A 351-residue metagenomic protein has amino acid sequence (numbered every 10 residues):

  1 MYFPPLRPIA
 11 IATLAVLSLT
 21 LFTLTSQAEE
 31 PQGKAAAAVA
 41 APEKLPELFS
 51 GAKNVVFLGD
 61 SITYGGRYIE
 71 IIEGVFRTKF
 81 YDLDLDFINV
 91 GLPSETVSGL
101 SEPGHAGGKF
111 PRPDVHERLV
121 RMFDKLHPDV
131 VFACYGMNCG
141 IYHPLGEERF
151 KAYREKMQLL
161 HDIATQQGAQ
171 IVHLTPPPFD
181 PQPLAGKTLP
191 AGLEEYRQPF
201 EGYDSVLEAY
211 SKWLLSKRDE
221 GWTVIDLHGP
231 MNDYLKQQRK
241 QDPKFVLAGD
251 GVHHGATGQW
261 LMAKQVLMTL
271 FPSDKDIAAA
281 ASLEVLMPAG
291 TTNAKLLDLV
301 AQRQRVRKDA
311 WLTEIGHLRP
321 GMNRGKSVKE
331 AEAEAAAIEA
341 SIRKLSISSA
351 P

Functional and structural regions predicted by a protein language model:
M1-L6: N-terminal secretory signal peptides that target proteins for export/translocation
A10-T23: Bacterial N-terminal signal peptides
E29-S94, S98-L100, K109, L119-H127 (+2 more regions): Serine-esterase "nucleophile elbow" of acetyl-processing enzymes
E30-K34, S50-G51, R67, Y81 (+3 more regions): Conserved catalytic region of serine esterases and O-acyltransferases that act on ester linkages in lipids
L48, L58, Y68-E70, G99-G104 (+4 more regions): Oxyanion-hole/transition-state-stabilizing segment in secreted/luminal serine hydrolases and related acyltransferases
S61-Y64, L92-S98, V130, G136-Y142 (+3 more regions): Solvent-exposed loop/turn segments at secondary-structure junctions within structured extracellular/periplasmic domains
A152, P181-L227: Substrate-gating cap/lid alpha-helix
T165-Q170, W222: A short helix->loop->beta-strand "cap" motif at the edges of active sites that frequently abuts
